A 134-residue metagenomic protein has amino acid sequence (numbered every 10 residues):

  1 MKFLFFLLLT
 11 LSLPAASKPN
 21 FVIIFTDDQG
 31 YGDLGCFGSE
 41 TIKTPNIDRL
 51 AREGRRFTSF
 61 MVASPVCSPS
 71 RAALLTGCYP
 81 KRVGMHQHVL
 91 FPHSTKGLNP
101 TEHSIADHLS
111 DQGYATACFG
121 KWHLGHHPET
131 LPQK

Functional and structural regions predicted by a protein language model:
K2, A15-K134: Formylglycine-dependent sulfatase
F6-A16: Hydrophobic h-region of N-terminal signal peptides that target proteins for export in Gram-negative bacteria
